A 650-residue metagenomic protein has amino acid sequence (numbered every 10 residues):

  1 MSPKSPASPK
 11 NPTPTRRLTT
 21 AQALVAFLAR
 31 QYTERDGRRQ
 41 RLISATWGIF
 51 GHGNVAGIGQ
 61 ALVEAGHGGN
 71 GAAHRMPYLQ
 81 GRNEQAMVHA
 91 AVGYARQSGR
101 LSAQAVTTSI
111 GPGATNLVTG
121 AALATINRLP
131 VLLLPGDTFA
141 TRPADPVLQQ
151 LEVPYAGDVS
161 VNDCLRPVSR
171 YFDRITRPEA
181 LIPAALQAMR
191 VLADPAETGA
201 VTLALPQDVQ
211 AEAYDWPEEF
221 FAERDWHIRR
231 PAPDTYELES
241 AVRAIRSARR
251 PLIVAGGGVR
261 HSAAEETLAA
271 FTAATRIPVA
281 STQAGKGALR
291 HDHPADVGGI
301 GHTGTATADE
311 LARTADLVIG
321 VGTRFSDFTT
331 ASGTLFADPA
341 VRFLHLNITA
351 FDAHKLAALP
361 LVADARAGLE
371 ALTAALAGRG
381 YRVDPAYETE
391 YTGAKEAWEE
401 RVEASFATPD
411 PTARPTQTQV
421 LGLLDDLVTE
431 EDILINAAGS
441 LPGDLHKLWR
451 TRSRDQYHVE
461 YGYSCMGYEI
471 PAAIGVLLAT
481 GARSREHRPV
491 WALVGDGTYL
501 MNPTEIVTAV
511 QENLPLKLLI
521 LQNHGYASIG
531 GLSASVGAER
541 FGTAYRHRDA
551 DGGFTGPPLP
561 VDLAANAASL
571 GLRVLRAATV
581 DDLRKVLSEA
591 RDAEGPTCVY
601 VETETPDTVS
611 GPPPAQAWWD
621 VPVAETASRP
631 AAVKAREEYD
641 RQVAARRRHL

Functional and structural regions predicted by a protein language model:
P3-K4, P9-R382, A386, L423 (+5 more regions): N-terminal alpha/beta PP-like core and its mobile active-site loop of ThDP/TPP-dependent enzymes
K4, T176-E179, P217, A340 (+5 more regions): Phosphate/pyrophosphate-binding active-site segments
Q22, Q40, S262-E265, A269 (+10 more regions): Conserved structured core elements
S44-I58, K395-R485: Active-site diphosphate/adenylate-binding microenvironment
W47-G48, G256-R260, T408, T412 (+1 more regions): Conserved short loop/turn motifs at secondary-structure junctions
R142-A156, A353-H354, V362, L369-E370 (+2 more regions): Thiamine diphosphate
C164-L165, D215-F221, A397-V402, A564-A567: Short, basic/glycine-rich phosphate-binding loops at helix/coil junctions that contact nucleotide phosphates
